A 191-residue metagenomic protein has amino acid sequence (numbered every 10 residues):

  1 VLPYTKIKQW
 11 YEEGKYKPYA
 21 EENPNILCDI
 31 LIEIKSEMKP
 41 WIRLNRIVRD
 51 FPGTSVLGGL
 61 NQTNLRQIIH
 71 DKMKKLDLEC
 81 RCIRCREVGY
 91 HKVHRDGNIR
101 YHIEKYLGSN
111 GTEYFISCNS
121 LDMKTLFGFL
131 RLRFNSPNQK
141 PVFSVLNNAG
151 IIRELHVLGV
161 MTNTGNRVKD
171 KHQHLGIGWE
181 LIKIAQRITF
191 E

Functional and structural regions predicted by a protein language model:
V1-E21, W41-I68, L158-V168, H172: Flexible glycine/acidic-rich beta-alpha junction loops that bind and position SAM and/or redox cofactors in anaerobic
Y4, G128, G176-G178: Glycine-centered flexibility sites
K17-K35: Phosphate/diphosphate-binding loops
I30-I42, I184-T189: A structural motif corresponding to the C-terminal end of an alpha-helix and its immediate exit/capping segment
L57-I99: Active-site loop ensemble at the mouth of alpha/beta enzyme cores that anchors a bound cofactor
Y90, V157-T162, I182-A185: Long C-terminal interaction/binding lobes of large macromolecular proteins
R95-N98, E104-V160: A conserved beta-strand-loop-helix scaffold within acyl/acetyltransferase catalytic domains
V168-T189: Conserved acetyl-CoA-binding loop-helix of GNAT-fold acetyltransferases
